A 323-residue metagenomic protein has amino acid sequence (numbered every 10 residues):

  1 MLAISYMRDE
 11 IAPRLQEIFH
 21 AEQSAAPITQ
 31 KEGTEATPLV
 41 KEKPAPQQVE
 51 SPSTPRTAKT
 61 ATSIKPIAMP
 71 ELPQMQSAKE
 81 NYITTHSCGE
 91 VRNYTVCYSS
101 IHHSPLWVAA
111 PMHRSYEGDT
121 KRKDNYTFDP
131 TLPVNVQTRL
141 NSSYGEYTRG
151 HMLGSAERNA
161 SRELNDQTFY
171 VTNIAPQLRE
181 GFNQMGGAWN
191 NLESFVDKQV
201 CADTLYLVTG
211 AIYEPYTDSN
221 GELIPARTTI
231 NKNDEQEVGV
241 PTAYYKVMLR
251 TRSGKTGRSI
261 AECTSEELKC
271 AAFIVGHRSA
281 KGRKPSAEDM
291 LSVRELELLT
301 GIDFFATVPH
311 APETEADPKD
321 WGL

Functional and structural regions predicted by a protein language model:
M1-L323: Domain-level detector for secreted/extracellular nuclease and nuclease-toxin modules, and for the ENPP-like C-terminal
